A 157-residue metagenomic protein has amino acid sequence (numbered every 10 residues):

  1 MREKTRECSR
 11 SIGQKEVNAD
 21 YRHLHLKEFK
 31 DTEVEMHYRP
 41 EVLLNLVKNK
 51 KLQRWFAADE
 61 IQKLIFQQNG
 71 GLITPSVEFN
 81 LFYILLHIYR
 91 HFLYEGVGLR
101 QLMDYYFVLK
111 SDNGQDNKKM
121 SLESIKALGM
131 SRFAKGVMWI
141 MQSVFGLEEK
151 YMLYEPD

Functional and structural regions predicted by a protein language model:
R2-D157: Conserved NTP-donor binding/palm subdomain of two-metal-ion nucleotidyltransferases/polymerases, i.e., the charged
